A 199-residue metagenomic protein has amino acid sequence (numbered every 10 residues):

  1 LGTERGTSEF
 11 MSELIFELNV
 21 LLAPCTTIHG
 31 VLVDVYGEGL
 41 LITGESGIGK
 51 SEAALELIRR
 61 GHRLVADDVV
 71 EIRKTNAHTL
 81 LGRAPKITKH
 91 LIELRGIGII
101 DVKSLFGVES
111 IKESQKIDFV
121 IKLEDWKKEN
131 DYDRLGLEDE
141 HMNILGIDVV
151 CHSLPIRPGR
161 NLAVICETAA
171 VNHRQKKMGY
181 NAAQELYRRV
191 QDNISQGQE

Functional and structural regions predicted by a protein language model:
L1-V20: Feature captures the catalytic cores and cofactor-binding loops of soluble hydro-lyases/lyases that act on carboxylate
F16-G37: P-loop NTPase nucleotide-binding/switch module
C25, L32, L55, I111-E113: Replace "in large, NTP-powered and nucleic-acid-processing enzymes" with "in large, NTP-powered factors and other
G37-V65: Glycine-rich phosphate-binding P-loop
A66-K122: Conserved nucleotide-sensing/catalytic segment adjacent to the nucleotide-binding pocket in NTP-handling enzymes
D118-E199: Conserved NTP phosphate-binding and transfer environment spanning the P-loop NTPase/kinase superfamily
